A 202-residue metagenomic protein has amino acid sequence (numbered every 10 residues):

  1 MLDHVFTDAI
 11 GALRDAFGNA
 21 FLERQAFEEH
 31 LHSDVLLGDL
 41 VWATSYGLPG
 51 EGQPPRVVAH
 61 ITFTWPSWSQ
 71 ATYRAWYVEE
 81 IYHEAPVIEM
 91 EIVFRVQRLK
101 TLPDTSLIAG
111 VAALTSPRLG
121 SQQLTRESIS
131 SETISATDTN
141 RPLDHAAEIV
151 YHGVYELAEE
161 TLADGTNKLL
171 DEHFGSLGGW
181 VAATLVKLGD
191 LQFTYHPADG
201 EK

Functional and structural regions predicted by a protein language model:
M1-E89: Charge-rich, low-complexity N-terminal segments
M1-F21, L102-S128, E156-D199: Ampiphathic alpha-helical segments that act as solvent-exposed interaction surfaces
H4, H30-H32, H83, H145 (+3 more regions): Histidine (H) residue identity feature
Q25, Q53, Q70, Q97 (+2 more regions): Residue-identity detector for glutamine
W65-S67, F94-K100, L157: Beta-strand elements of well-folded, non-transmembrane domains
T72-H152: Short, internal acidic amphipathic alpha-helical interface segments that mediate docking to partner proteins
K202: Localized chelating/binding microdomains that coordinate divalent metal ions or stabilize phosphate-bearing
